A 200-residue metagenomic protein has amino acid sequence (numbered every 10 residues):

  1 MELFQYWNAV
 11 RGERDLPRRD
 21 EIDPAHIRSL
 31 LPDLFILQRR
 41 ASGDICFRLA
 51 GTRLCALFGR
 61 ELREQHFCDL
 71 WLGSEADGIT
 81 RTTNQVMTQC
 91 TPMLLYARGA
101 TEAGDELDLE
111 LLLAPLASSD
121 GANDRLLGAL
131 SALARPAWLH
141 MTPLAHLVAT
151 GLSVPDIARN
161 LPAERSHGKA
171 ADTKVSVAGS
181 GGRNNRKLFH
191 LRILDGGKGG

Functional and structural regions predicted by a protein language model:
E2-A149: Sensory/regulatory domains in signal-transduction proteins
M141, D156-G197: Short hydrophobic short-linear motifs embedded in intrinsically disordered terminal tails or helical linkers
